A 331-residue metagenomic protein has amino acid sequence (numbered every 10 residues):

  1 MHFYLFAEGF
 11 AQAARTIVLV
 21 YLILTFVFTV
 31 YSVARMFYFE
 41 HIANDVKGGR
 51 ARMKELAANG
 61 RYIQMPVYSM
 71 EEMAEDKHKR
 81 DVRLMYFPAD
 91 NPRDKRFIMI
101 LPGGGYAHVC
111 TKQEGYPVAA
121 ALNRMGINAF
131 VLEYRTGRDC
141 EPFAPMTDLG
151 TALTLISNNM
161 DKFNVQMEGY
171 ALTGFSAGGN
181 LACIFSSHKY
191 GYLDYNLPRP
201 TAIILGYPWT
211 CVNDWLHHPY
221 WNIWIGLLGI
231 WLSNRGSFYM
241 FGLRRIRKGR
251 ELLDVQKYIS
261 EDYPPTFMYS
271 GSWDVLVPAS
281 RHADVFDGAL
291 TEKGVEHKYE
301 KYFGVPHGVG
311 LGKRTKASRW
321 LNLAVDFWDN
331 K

Functional and structural regions predicted by a protein language model:
H2-F6, V18-K331: Alpha/beta-hydrolase superfamily serine-hydrolase fold, recognizing
F6-Q12: Juxtamembrane loop-transmembrane helix junctions in multi-pass integral membrane proteins, especially the extracellular
Q12-A14, V18: Start-transfer (signal-anchor) and selected internal transmembrane alpha helices of multi-pass inner/ER membrane
